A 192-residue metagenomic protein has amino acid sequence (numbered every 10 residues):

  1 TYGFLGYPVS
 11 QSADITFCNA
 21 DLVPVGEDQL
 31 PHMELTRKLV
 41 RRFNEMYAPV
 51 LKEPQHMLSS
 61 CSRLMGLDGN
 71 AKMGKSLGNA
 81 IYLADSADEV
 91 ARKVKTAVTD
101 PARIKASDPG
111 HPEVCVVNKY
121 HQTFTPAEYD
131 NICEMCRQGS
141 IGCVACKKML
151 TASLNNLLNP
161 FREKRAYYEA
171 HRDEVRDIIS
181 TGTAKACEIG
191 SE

Functional and structural regions predicted by a protein language model:
T1-S12, N156, R162-A166: N-terminal Rossmann-like or analogous alpha/beta NTP/dinucleotide-binding catalytic cores that position adenine
G3-G6, S10-L30: Conserved alpha/beta enzyme-core scaffolds, especially Rossmann-like or related mixed alpha/beta domains that build
P31, R37-E192: Conserved nucleotide- and phosphate/pyrophosphate-binding catalytic cores in adenylate/nucleotidyl-handling enzymes
